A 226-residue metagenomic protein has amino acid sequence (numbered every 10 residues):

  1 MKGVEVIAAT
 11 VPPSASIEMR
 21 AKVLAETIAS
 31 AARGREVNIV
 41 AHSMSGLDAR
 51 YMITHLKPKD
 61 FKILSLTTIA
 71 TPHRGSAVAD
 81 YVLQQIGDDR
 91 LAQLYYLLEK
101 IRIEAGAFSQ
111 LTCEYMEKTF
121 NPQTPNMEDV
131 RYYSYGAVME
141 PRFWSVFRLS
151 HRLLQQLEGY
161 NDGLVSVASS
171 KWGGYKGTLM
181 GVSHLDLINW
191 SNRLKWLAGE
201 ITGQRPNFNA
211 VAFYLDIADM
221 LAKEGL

Functional and structural regions predicted by a protein language model:
M1-I7, A21, E26-R33, L215 (+1 more regions): Flexible, membrane-associating and regulatory peripheral segments of lipid-active enzymes
M1-S14, T67: Conserved alpha/beta-hydrolase
A9-P12, H42, I69, Y135: Short His-Asn-centered micro-motif
P13, H73, V165: Short, glycine/acidic-enriched loop or turn micro-motifs at the edges of active sites
P13-R20, M44, A210-F213: Phosphate/oxyanion-binding active-site loops and adjacent basic polyanion-contact surfaces
E18-T124, D162: Serine-dependent carboxylesterase/thioesterase catalytic core of lipase-like alpha/beta-hydrolase/SGNH enzymes
E128-L226: C-terminal catalytic-base region of ester-bond hydrolases, centering on the histidine of the charge-relay
